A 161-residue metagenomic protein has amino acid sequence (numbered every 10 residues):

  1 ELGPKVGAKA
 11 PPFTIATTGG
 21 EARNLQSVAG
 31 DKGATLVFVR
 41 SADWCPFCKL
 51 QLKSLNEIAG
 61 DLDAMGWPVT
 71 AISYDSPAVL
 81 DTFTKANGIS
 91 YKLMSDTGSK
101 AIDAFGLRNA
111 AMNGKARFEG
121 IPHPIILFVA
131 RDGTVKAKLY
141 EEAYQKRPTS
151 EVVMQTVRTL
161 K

Functional and structural regions predicted by a protein language model:
E1-T14, A29: N-proximal helix/coil linker or "cap" segments that precede and/or mark the start of modular domains
A10-P11, L36, H123-I125: Short loop/turn microsegments at loop-to-beta-strand junctions
T14-A34: A short beta-strand-turn-helix
V28-K53: Short active-site neighborhood of thiol/selenol oxidoreductases, capturing the structured segment around
K49-K100: Structural microenvironment flanking redox-active thiols in thiol-disulfide oxidoreductases
G88-K92, L107-K115, E119-L127: Structural micro-motif
R117-K161: Thiol-/selenol-based redox modules, centered on thioredoxin-like and closely related oxidoreductase domains
